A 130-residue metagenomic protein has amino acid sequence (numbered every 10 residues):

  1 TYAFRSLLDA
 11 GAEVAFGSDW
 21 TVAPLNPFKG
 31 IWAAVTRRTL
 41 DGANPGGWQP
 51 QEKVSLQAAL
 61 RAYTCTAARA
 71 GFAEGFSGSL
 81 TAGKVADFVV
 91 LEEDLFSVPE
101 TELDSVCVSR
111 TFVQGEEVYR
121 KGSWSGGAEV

Functional and structural regions predicted by a protein language model:
T1-F96, T101, V106, R110-Q114: His/Asp/Glu-enriched, well-ordered alpha-helical/loop segment that forms or immediately abuts the divalent-metal
V118-V130: Glycine- and charge-enriched low-complexity intrinsically disordered segments
